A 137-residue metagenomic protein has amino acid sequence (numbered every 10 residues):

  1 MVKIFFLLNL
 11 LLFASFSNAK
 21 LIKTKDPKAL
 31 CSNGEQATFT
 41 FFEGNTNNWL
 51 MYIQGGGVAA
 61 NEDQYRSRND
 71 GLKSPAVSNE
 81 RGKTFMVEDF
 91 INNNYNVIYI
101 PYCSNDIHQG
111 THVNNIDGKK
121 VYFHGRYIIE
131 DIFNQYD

Functional and structural regions predicted by a protein language model:
I4-F13: Sec-dependent N-terminal signal peptides
F16-T46: A domain-start/cap signature at the N-terminus of enzymes
F42-Q135: Active-site machinery of serine-nucleophile hydrolases
